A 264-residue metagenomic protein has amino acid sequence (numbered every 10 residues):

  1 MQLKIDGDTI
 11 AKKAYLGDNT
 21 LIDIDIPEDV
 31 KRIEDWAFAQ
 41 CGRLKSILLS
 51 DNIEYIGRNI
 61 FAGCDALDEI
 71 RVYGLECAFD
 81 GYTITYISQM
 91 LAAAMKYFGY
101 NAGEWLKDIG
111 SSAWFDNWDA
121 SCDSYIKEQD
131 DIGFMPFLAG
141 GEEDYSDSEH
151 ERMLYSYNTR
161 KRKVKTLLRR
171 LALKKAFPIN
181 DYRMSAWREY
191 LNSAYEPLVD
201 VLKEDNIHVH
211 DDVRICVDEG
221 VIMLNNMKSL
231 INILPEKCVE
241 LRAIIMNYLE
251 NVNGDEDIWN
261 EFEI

Functional and structural regions predicted by a protein language model:
M1-T9, D18-R32, G42-Y55, D65-Y82 (+4 more regions): Structural signature of tandem-repeat unit edges
L191-I264: Extended alpha-helical scaffolding segments
